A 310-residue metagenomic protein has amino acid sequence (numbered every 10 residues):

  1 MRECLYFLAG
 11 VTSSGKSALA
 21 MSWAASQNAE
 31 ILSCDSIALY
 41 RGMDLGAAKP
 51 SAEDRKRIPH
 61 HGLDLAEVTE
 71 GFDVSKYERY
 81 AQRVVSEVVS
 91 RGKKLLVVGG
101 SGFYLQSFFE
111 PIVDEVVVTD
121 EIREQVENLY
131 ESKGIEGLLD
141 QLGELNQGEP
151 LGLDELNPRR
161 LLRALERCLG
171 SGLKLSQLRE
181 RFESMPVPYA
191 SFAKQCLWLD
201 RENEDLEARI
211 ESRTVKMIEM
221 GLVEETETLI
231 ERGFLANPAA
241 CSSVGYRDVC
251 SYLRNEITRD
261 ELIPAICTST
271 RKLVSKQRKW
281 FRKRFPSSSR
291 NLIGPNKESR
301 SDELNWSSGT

Functional and structural regions predicted by a protein language model:
M1-T310: Phosphate/pyrophosphate-binding catalytic cores of soluble transferases and nucleic-acid-acting enzymes
